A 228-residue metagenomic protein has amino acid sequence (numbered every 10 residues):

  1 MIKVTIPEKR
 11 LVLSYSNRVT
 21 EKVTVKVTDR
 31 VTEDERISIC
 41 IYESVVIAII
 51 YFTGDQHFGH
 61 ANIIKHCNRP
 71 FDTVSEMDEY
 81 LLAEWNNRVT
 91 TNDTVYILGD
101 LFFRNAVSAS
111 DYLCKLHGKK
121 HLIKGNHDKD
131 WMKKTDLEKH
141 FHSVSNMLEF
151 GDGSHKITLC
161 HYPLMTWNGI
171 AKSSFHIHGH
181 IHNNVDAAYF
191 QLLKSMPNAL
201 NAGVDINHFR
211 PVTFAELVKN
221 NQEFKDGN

Functional and structural regions predicted by a protein language model:
T5-P7, T20, T24, T28 (+1 more regions): Threonine-centered tandem repeat motifs in low-complexity domains
L11-L13: Leucine-biased recognition of intrinsically disordered, low-complexity hydrophobic segments
I47, N92, H117-K119, S154 (+1 more regions): A general structural motif
Y51-E149: Core catalytic region of metal-dependent phosphoesterases/phosphodiesterases, especially metallo-beta-lactamase-like
E138-N228: Conserved beta-sheet core of the metallophosphoesterase superfamily
